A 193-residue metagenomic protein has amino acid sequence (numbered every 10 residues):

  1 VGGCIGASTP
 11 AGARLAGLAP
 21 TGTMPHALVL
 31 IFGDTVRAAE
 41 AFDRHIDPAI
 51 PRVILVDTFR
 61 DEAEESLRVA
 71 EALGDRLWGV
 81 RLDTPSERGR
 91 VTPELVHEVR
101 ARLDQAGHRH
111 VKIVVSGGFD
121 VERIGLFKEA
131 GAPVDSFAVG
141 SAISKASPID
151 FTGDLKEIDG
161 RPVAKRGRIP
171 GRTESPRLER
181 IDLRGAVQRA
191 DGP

Functional and structural regions predicted by a protein language model:
V1-A106, V121-R123, I158-R161: Buried, small/hydrophobic-residue-enriched core segments of structured protein domains
R90-K112, S116-P193: Gly/Ser/Thr/Ala-enriched C-terminal appendages of enzymes
